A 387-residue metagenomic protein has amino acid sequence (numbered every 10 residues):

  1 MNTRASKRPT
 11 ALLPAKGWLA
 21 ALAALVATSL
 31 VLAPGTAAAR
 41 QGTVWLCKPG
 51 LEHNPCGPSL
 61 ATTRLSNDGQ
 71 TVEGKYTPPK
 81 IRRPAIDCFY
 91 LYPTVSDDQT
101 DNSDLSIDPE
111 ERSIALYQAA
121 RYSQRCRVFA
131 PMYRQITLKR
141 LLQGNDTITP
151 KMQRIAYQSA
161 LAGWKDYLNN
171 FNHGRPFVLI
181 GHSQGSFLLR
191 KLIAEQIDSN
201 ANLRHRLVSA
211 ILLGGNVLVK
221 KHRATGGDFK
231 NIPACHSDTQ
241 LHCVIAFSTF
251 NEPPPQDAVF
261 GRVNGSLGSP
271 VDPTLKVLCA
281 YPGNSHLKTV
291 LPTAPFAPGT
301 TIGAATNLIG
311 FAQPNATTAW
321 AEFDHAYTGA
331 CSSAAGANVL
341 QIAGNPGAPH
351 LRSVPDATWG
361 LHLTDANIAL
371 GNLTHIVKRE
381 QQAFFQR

Functional and structural regions predicted by a protein language model:
M1-A15: N-terminal secretory signal peptides that target proteins for export/translocation
W18-V31: Bacterial N-terminal signal peptides
A33-T36: N-terminal signal peptide c-region/cleavage motif recognized by signal peptidases
A39-P84, D104: Catalytic-loop region of hydrolases
P49-E52, I81-P84, Y90-P176, A337-R387: Active-site catalytic motif of lipid deacylating hydrolases and related acyltransferases
L91-T94, M132-I136, H182-S183, L212-N216 (+1 more regions): Active-site-proximal beta-strand/loop segments in catalytic clefts of secreted hydrolases
S159-G174, A194-H350, K378-R379, A383: Surface cap/lid and interfacial helix-loop subdomains adjacent to catalytic sites that gate substrate access
G181-G185, L189: Gly/Ala-rich beta-loop-alpha elbow adjacent to hydrolase catalytic centers
